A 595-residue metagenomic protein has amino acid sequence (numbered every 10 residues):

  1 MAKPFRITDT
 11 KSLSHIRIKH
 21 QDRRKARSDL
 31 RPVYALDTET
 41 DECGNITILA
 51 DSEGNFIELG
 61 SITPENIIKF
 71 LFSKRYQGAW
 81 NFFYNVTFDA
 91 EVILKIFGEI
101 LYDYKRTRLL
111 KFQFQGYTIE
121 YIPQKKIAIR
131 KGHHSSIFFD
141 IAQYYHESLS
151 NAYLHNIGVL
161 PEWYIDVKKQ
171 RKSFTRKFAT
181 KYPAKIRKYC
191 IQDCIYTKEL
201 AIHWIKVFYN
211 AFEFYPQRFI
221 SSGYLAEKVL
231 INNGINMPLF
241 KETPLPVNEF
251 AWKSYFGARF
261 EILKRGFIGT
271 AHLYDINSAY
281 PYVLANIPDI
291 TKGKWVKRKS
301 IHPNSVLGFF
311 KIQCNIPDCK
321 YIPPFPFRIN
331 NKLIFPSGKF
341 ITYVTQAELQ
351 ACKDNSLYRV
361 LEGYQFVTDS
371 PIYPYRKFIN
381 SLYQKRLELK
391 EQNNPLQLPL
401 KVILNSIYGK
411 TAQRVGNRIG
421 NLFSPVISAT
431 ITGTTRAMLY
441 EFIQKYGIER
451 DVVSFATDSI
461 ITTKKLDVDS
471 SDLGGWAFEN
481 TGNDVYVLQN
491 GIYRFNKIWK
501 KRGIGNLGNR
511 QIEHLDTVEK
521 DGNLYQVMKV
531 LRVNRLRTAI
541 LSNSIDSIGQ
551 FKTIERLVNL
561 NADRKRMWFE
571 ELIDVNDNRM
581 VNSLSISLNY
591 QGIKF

Functional and structural regions predicted by a protein language model:
M1-Y34, A258-R259: N-terminal accessory regions of nucleic-acid-interacting proteins
R27-L30, C43-G44, A50-F595: Conserved acidic
D37-E42: Ser/Thr-glycine-rich phosphate-binding loops at phosphate-binding pockets of nucleotides, nucleotide cofactors
